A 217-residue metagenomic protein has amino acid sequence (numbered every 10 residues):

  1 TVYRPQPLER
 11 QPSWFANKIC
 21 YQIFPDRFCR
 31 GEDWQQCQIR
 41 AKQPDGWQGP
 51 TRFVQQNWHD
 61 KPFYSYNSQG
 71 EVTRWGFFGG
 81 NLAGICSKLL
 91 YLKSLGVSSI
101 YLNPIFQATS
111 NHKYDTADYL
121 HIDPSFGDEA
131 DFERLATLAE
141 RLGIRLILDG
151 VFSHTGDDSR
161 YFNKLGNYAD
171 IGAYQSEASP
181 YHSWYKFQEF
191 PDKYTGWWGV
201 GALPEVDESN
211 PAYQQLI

Functional and structural regions predicted by a protein language model:
T1-S13: Extended acidic/polar, glycine-enriched regions that form or flank non-catalytic beta-rich accessory modules
P12, A16, Y213, I217: Hydrophobic (often cysteine-bearing) scaffold residues that line and stabilize catalytic clefts of nucleotide/cofactor
I19-F24: Mature N-terminal segment immediately following signal peptide/propeptide cleavage in secreted/periplasmic
P25-S98, I105-L216: Substrate-binding/active-site clefts of carbohydrate-active enzymes
